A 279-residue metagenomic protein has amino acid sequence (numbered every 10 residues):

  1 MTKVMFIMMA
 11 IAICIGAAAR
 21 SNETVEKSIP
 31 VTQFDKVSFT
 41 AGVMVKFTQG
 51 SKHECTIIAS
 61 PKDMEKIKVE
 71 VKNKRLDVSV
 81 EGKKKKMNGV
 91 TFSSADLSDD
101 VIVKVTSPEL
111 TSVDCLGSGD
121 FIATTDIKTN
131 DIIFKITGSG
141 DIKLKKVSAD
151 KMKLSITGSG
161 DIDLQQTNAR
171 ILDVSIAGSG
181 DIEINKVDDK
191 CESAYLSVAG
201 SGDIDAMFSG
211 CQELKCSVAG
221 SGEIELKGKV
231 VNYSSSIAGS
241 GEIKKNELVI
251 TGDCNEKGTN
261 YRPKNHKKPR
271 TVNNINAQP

Functional and structural regions predicted by a protein language model:
M1-P279: Intrinsically disordered, low-complexity terminal regions
